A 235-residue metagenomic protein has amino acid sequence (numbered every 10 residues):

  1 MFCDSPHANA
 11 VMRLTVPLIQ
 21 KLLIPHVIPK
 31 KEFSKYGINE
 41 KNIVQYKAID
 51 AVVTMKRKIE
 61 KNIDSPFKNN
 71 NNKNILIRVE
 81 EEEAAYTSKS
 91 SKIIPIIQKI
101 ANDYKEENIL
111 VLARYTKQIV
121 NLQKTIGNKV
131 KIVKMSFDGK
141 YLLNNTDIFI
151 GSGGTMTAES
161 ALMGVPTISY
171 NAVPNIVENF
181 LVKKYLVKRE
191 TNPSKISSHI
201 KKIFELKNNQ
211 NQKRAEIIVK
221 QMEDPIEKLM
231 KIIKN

Functional and structural regions predicted by a protein language model:
M1, M12-I24, L143: A conserved, positively charged/aromatic
M1-C3, L142-N179: A donor-sugar binding/catalytic signature common to diverse glycosyltransferases and related nucleotide-sugar
I19-S90: A nucleotide-sugar donor-handling region in carbohydrate enzymes
H26-K30, A113-V120, V173-N175: Short, polar loop motifs at secondary-structure junctions
K41-F67, S88-K89, L186-N235: Leloir-type glycosyltransferase catalytic cores
K89-I96, V133: Charged helix-capping and loop-helix junction motifs
A101-V133: Catalytic donor nucleotide-activated moiety binding site of glycosyltransferases and closely related
V133-L142: Conserved active-site histidine-acidic residue motif and adjacent donor-binding/catalytic loop of glycosyltransferases
